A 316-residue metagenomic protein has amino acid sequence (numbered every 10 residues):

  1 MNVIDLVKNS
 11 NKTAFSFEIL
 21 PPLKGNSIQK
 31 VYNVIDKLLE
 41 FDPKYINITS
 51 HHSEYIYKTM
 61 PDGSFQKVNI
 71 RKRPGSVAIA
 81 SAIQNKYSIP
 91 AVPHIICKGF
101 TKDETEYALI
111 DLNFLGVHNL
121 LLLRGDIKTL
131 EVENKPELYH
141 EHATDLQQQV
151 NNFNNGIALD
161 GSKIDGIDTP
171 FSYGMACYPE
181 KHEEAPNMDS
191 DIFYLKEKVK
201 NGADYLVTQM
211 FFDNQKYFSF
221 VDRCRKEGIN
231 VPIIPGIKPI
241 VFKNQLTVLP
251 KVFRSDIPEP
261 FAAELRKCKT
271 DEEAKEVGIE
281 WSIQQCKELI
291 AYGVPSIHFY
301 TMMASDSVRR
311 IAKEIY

Functional and structural regions predicted by a protein language model:
M1-D5, Q29-K37, F41-K44, I48-Y87: Glycine-rich, positively charged N-terminal anion/phosphate-binding segment
A14-Y32, P90-D103, S172-S190, R266-E280: Active-site mouth loops of central-metabolism enzymes
E18, I46, L112, K198 (+3 more regions): Conserved, mostly hydrophobic/aromatic
K44-P74, I127-L138, A203-S219, M302-A304: Glycine-rich, proline-tolerant flexible connector loops at the mouths of alpha/beta enzymes
T101-F114, S190-Y194, S219-D222, F242-V248 (+1 more regions): Catalytic cores of alpha/beta
K102-Q148: Flexible, glycine-rich active-site loops centered on histidine and acidic residues that chelate a metal or position
E137-P170, M175-E184, D191, D222 (+3 more regions): Active-site pocket-lining/capping segments in soluble small-molecule metabolic enzymes
